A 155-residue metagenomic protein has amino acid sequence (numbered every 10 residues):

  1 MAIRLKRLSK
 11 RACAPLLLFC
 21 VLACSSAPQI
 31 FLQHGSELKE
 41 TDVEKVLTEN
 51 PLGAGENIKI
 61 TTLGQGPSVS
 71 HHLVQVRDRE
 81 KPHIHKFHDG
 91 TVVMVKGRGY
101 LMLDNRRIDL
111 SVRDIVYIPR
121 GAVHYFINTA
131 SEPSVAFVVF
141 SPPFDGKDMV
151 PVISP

Functional and structural regions predicted by a protein language model:
A2-L16: Bacterial N-terminal signal peptides that target proteins for export
L17-L22: Hydrophobic core
C24-L73, P151-P155: A short, N-terminal "cap"/entry segment at the start of jelly-roll beta-barrel domains of the cupin/DSBH fold
T62, K81-K86, I127-T129: Short histidine-centered beta-strand/loop micro-motifs that create catalytic or ligand/metal-coordination sites
S70-K86: Conserved short histidine dyad/triad with adjacent acidic residue
V76, K86-L101, V139: Short, conserved beta-strand element in jelly-roll/cupin
R106-R120: Short acidic-glycine-tyrosine-enriched beta hairpin
R120-G146: Ligand-binding loop in jelly-roll beta-barrel domains
